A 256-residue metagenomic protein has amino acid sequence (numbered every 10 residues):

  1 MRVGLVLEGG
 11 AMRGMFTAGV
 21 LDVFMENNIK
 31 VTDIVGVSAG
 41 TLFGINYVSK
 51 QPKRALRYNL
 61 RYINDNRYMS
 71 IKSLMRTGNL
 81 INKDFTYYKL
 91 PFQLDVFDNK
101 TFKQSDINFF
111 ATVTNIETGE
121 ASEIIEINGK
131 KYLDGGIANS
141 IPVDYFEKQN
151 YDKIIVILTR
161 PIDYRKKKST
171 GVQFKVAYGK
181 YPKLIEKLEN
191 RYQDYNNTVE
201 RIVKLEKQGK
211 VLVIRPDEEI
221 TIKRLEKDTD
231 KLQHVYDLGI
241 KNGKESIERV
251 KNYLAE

Functional and structural regions predicted by a protein language model:
M1-V37, I45-E256: Patatin-like phospholipase
